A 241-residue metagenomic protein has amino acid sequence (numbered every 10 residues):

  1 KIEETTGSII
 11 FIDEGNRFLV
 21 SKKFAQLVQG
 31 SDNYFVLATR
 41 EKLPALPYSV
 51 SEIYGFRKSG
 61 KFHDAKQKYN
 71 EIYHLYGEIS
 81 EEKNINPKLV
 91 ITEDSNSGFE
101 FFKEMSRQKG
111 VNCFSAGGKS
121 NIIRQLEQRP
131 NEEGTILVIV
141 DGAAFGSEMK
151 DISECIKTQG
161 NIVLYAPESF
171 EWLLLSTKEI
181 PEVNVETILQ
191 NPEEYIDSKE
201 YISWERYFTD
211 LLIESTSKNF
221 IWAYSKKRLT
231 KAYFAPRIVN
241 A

Functional and structural regions predicted by a protein language model:
E3-I10, N16-R17, S21-A25, G55-A241: Acidic, divalent-metal-binding catalytic cores of TOPRIM and closely related two-metal-ion phosphodiester/pyrophosphate
N16-K42: Conserved Walker B catalytic segment
N33, S51, N161-I162: Short, conserved active-site loop motifs that form the nucleotide-linked donor/cofactor pocket
A38-T39, V50-S51, V138: Small-side-chain structural scaffolding
L43-R57: Short regulatory helix/loop adjacent to the ATP-binding pocket of P-loop NTPases
